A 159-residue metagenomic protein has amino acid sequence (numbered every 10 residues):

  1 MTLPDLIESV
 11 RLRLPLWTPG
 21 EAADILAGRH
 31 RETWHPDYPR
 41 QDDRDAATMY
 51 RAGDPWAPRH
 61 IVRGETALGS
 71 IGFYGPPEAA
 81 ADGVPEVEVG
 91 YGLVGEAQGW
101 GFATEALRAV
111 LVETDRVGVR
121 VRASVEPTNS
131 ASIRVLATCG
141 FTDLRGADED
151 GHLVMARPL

Functional and structural regions predicted by a protein language model:
M1-E88, G92-E96, A109-R120, S124-T128 (+1 more regions): GNAT-family acyltransferases
G99-T104: Glycine-rich acyl-CoA binding loop
S132: Catalytic nucleophile serine of serine hydrolases, specifically the conserved "nucleophile elbow" pentapeptide
